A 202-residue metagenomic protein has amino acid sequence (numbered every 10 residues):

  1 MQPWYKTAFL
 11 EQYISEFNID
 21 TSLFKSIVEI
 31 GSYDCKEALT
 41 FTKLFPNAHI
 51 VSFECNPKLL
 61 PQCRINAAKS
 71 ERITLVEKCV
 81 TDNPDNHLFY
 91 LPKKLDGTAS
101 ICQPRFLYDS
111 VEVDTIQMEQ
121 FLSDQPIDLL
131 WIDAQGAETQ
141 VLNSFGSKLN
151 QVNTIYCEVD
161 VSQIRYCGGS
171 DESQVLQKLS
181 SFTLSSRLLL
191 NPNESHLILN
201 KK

Functional and structural regions predicted by a protein language model:
M1-K202: Phosphate/nucleotide-binding beta-alpha loop and adjacent structural elements of enzyme active sites
